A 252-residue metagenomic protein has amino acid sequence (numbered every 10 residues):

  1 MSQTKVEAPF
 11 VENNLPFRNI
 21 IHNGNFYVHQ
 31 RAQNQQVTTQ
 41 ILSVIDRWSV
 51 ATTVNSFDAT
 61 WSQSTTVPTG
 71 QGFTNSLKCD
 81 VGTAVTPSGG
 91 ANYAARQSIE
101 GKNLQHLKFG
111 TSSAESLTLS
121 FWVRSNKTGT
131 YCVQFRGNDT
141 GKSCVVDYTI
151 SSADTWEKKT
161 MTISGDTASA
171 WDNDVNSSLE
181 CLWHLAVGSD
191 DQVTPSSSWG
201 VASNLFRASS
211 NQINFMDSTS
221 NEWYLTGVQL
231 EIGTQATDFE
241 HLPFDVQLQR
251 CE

Functional and structural regions predicted by a protein language model:
S2-E252: Extracellular and organelle-lumenal recognition/adhesion modules and their flexible linkers in secreted
